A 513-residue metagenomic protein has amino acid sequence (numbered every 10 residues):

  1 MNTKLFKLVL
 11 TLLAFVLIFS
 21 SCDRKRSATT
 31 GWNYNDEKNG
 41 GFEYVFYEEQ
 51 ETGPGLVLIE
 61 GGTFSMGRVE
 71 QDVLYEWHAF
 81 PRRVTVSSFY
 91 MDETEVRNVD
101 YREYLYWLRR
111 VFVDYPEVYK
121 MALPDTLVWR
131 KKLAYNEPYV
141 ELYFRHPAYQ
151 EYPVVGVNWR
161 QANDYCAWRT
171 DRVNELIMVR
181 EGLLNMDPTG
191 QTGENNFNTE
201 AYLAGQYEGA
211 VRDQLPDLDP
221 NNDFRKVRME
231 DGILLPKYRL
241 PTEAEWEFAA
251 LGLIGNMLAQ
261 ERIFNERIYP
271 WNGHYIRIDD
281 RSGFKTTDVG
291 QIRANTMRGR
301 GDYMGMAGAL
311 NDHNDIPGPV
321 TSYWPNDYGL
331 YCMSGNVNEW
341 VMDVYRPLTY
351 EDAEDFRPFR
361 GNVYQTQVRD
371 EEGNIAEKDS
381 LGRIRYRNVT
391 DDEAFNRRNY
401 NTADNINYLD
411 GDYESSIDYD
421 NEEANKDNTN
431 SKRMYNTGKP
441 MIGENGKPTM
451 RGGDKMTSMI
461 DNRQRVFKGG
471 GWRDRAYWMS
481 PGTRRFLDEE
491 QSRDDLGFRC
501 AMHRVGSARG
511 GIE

Functional and structural regions predicted by a protein language model:
N2-V9: Bacterial N-terminal signal peptides that target proteins for export
F19-S21: C-terminal motif of bacterial Sec signal peptides marking the signal peptidase cleavage site
R26-D36, L58-I59, S65, E70 (+5 more regions): Functional-site microenvironments in short loops/helix caps that host divalent-cation chemistry
T30-L58: Post-signal peptide N-terminal segment of mature Sec-exported envelope proteins
Y44-F46, E76-A79, D454, R484-E489: Short, P/G- and charge-enriched loop/turn segments at secondary-structure junctions
E48-E137, Q150-V173, G335, R504: A short glycine-rich, aromatic-capped structural motif
S480, L487, D495: Active-site beta-strand/loop architecture of penicillin-binding DD-peptidases
C500-S507: Short beta-strand-to-coil "C-cap" segments at the C-terminal boundary of structured domains/repeats, marking
